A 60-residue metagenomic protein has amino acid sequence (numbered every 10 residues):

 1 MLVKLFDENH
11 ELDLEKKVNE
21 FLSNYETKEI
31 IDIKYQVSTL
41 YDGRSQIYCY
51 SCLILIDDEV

Functional and structural regions predicted by a protein language model:
M1-N9: Short amphipathic
L14-K16: Surface-exposed ligand/attachment interfaces on beta-rich extracellular proteins
L22, E26: Function-critical acidic carboxylates
T27-Y35, T39: Short, mixed-charge low-complexity intrinsically disordered segments
L40-S45: Short proline/glycine-enriched turn/loop segments at secondary-structure junctions
Q46-V60: C-terminal edge-of-domain segments
